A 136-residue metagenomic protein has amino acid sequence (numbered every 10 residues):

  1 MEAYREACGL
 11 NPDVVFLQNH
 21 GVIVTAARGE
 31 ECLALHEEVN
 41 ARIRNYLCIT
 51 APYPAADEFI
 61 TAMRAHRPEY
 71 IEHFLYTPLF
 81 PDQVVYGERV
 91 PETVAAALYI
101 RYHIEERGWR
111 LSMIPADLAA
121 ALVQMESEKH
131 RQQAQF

Functional and structural regions predicted by a protein language model:
M1-F136: Glycine-rich flexible loops
